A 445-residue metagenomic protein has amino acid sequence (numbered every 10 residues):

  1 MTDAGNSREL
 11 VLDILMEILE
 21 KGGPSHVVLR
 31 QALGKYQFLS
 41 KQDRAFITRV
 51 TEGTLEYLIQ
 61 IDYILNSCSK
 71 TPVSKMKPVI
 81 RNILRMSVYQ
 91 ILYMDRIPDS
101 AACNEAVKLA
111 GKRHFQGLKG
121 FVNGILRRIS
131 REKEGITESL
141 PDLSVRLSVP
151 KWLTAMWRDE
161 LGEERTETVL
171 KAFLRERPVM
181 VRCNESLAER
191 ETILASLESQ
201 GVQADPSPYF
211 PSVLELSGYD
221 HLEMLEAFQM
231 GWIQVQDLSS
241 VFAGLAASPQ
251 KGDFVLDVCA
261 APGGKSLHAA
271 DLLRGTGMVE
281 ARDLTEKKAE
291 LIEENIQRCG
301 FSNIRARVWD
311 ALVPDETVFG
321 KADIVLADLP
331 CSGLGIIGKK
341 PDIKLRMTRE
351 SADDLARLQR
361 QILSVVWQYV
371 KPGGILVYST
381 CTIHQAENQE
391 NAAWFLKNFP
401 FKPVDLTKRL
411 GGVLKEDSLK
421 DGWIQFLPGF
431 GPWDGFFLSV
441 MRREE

Functional and structural regions predicted by a protein language model:
M1-E445: S-adenosylmethionine
